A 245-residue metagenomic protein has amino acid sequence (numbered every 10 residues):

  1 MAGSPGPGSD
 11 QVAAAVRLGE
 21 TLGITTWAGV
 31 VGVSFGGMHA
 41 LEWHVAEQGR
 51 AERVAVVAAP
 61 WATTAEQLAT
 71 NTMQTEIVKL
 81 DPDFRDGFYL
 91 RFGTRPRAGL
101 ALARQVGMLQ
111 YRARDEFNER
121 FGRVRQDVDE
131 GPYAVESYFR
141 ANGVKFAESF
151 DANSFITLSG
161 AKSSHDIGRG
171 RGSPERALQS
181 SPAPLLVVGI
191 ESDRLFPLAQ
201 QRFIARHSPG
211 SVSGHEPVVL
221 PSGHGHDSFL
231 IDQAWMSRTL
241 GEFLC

Functional and structural regions predicted by a protein language model:
S9-G29, M38: Conserved acidic catalytic loop of the alpha/beta-hydrolase fold
G37-Q48, V54: Short glycine-enriched nucleophile-adjacent loop and the immediately C-terminal alpha-helix near the catalytic center
R50-E52, V56-K145: Alpha/beta-hydrolase-fold enzymes
A141-N142, T157-A177: Active-site nucleophile elbow and catalytic-triad environment of alpha/beta-hydrolase enzymes
K145, S164-D166, E191-F196: Acidic catalytic loop of the alpha/beta-hydrolase fold
G170-E175, A183, P197-H207: Short alpha-helix in the alpha/beta-hydrolase fold that links the catalytic acid
S181, V187-G189: Short beta-strand/loop motif that positions the catalytic acidic residue of the alpha/beta-hydrolase fold
R202-A205, S211-C245: Catalytic active-site module of serine/aspartate enzymes centered on a nucleophile-bearing elbow/loop
